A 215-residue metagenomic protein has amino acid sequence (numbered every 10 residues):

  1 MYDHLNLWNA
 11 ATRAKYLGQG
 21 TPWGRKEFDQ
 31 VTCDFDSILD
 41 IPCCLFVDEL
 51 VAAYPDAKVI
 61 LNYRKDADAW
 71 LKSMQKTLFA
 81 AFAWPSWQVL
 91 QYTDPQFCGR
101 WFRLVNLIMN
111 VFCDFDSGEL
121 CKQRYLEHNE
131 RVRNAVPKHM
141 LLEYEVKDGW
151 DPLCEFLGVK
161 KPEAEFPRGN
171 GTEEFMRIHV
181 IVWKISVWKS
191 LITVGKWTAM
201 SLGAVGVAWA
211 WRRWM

Functional and structural regions predicted by a protein language model:
M1-D3, I60-A67, L71, E127-W188: The conserved 3'-phosphoadenosine-5'-phosphosulfate
M1-K26: PAPS-dependent sulfotransferase catalytic core
G20-W23, E27-Q30, L39-P42, L120-H128: Soluble or luminal CAZymes and related metallo-dependent hydrolases
K26-E27, F46, G149: Short acidic active-site motifs
C33-D34: Alpha-helix C-terminal capping/helix-to-coil transition sites in glycosyltransferase folds
V47-S117: PAPS-dependent sulfotransferase catalytic domain
C113-K122, P137-E143: Active-site rim elements
W183-M215: Terminal signal-anchor or tail-anchor transmembrane helices that tether membrane-associated enzymes to cellular
